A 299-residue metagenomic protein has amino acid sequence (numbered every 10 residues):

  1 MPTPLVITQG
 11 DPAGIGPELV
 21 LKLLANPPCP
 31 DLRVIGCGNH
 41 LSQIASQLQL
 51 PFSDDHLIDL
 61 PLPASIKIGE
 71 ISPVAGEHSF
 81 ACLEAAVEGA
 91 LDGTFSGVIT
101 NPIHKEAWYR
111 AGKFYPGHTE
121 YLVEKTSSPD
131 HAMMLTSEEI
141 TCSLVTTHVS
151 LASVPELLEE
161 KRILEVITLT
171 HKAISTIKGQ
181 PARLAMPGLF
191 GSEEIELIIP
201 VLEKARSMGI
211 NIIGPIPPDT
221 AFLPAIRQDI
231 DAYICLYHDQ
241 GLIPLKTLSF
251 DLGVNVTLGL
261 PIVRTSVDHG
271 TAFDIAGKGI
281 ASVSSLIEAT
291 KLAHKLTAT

Functional and structural regions predicted by a protein language model:
M1-T119, L157-L236, Q240-K246, F250-N255 (+2 more regions): Contiguous, glycine/small-aliphatic-enriched amphipathic segments in soluble metabolic enzymes
L32, T119, H131-A132, I140-S143: Small-molecule pocket liners
W108, S127, T147-S150, G270: A broad detector of the eukaryotic-type serine/threonine protein kinase catalytic domain
H118-Y121, S127: Acidic, PIN/NYN-like endoribonuclease modules and their adjacent C-terminal/linker elements
K125-I140, L260-D274: Short, flexible loop segments at boundaries between secondary-structure elements
L135-E165: Ligand-binding beta-strand-loop-alpha-helix segment within the catalytic cores of soluble metabolic enzymes
